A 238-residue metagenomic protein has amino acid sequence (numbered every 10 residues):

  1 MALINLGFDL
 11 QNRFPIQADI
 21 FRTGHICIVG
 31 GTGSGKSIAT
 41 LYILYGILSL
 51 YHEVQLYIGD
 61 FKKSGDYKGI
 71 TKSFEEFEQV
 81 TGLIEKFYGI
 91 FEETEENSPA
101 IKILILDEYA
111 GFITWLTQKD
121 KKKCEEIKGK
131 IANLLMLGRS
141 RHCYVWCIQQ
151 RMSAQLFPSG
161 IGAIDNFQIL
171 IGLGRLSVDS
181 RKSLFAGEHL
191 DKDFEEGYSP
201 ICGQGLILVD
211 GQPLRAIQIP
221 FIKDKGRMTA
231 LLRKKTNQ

Functional and structural regions predicted by a protein language model:
M1-I103, A110-L176, D193, Q218 (+2 more regions): P-loop NTPase catalytic phosphate-binding loop
D179-Q238: Conserved P-loop NTPase
